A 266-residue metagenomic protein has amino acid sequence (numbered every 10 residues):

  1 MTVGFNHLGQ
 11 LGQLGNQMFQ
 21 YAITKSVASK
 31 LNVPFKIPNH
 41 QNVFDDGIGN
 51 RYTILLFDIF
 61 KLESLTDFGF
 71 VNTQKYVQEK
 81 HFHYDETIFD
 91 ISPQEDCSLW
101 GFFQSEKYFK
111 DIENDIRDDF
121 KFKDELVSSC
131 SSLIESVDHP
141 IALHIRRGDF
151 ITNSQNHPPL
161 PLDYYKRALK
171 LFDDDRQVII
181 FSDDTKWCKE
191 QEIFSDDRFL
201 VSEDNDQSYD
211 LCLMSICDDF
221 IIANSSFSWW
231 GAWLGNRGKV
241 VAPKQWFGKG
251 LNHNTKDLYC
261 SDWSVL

Functional and structural regions predicted by a protein language model:
M1-L11: Nucleotide-activated donor-dependent transferases that construct or modify glycoconjugates
V3, V43-L171: Secretory-pathway luminal glycosyltransferase catalytic domains
G9-F19: A short, glycine/small-residue-rich beta-strand->loop->alpha-helix junction that serves as a flexible
L14, F172-P243, G248-L258: Donor-binding and catalytic core of enzymes assembling or modifying cell-surface/extracellular glycoconjugates
Q17-A28, K166-L169: Histidine-anchored nucleotide/phosphate-binding helix
L31-F44: A short beta-strand-loop structural module common to alpha/beta enzyme folds
I37-N39, H144, I179-S182: Short beta-strand segments
D257-L266: Conserved histidine-centered catalytic loops in small-molecule metabolism enzymes
